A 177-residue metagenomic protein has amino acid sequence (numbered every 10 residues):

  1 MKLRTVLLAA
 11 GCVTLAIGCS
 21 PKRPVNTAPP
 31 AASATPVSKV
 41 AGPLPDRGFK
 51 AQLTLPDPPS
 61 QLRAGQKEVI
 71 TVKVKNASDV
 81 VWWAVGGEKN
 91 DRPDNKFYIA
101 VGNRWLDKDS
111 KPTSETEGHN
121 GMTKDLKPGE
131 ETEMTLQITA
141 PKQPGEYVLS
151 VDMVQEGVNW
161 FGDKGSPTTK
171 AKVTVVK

Functional and structural regions predicted by a protein language model:
M1-L7: Bacterial N-terminal signal peptides that target proteins for export
L7-A9, V25-A28, D109: Intrinsically disordered, low-complexity segments enriched in polar/charged small residues
A16-G18: C-terminal motif of bacterial Sec signal peptides marking the signal peptidase cleavage site
S20-K22: Bacterial signal peptide processing site
N26-K39: Long, low-complexity intrinsically disordered segments that are proline/alanine-rich with interleaved serine/threonine
K39-R63, K67-M134, E146-V175: Contiguous segments within soluble domain cores/interaction surfaces
Q137-G145: Short, surface-exposed loop/turn segments at beta-strand-coil junctions that are enriched for proline with nearby
